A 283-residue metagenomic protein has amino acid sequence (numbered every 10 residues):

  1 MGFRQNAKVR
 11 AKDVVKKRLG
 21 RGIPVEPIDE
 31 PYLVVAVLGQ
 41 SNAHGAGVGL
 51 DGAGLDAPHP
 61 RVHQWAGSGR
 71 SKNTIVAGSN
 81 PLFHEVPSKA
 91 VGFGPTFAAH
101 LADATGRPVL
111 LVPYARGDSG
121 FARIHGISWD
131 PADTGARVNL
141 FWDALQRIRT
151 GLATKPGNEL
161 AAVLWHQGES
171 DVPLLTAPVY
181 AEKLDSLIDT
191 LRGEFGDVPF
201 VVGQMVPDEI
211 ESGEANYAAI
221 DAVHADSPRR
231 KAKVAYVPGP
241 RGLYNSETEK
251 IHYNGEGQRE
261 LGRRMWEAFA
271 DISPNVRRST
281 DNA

Functional and structural regions predicted by a protein language model:
G2-A283: Cell-envelope and extracellular/periplasmic
